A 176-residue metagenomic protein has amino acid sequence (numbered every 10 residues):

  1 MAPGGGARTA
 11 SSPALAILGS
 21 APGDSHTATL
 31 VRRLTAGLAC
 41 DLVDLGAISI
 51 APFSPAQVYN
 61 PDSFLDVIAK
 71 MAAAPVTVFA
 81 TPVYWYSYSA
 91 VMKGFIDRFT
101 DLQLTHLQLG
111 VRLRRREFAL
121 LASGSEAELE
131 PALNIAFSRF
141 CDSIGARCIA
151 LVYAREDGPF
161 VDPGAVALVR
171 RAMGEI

Functional and structural regions predicted by a protein language model:
M1-L109, C148-I149, Y153, P159-I176: N-terminal beta1-alpha1-beta2 submodule of the flavodoxin-like/Rossmannoid cofactor-binding fold
Q108, R112-L151: Short, glycine-/small-residue-rich phosphate/pyrophosphate-handling segment
